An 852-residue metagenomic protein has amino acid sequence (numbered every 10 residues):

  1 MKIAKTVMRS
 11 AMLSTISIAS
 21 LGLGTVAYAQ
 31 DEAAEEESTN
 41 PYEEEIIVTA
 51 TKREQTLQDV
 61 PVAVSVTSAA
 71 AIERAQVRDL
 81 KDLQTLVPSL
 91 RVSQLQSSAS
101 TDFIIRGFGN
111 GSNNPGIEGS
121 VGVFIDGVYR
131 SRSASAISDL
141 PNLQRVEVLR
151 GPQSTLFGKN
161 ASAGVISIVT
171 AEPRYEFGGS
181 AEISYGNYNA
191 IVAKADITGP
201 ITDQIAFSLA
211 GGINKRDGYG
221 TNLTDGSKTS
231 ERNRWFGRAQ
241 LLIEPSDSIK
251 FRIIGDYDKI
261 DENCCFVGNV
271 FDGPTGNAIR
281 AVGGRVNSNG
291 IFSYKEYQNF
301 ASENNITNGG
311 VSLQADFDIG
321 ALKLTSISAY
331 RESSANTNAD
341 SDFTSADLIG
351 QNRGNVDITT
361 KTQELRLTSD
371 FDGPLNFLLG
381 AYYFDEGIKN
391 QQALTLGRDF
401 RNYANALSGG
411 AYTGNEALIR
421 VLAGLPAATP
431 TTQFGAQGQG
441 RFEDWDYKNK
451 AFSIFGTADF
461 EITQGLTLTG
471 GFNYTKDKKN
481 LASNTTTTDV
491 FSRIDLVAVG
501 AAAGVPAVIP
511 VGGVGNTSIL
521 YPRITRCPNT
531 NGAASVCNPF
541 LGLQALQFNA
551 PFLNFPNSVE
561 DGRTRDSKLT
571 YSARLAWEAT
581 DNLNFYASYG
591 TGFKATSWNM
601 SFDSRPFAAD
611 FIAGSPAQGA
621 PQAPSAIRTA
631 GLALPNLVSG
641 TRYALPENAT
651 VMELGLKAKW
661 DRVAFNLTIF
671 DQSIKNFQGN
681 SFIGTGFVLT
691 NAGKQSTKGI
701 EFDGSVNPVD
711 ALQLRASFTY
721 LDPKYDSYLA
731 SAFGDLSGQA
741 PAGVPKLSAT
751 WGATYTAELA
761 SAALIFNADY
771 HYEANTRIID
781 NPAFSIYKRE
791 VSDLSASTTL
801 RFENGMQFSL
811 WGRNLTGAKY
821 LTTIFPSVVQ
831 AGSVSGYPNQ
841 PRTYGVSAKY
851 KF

Functional and structural regions predicted by a protein language model:
M1-A75, K81-V87, D247-S248, V311 (+1 more regions): N-terminal Sec signal peptide and the immediately downstream disordered periplasmic leader that contains the TonB box
D31-E36, V62-G111, V121-D139, R145-S154: Periplasmic N-terminal accessory/gating domains of Gram-negative outer-membrane beta-barrel systems
P41, R401, A711, H771-I779 (+1 more regions): C-terminal beta-signal and adjacent terminal beta-strands/loops of Gram-negative outer-membrane beta-barrel proteins
T101, E118-S120, R132, P141-R150 (+8 more regions): Outer-membrane beta-barrel translocator/receptor signature
S167, R174-E176, S184, D196-F292 (+8 more regions): Periplasmic-side early beta-strands and strand-to-turn transitions of outer-membrane beta-barrels
G220-K228, C264-Y297, D340-Q351, A393-D444 (+6 more regions): Solvent-exposed loop segments that connect transmembrane elements
Q314-I319, K323-A339, E578, N584-G590 (+5 more regions): Membrane-embedded beta-barrel scaffold of Gram-negative outer-membrane proteins
N376-L378, L468, A664, I669-I674 (+2 more regions): Gram-negative outer-membrane beta-barrel transporters
